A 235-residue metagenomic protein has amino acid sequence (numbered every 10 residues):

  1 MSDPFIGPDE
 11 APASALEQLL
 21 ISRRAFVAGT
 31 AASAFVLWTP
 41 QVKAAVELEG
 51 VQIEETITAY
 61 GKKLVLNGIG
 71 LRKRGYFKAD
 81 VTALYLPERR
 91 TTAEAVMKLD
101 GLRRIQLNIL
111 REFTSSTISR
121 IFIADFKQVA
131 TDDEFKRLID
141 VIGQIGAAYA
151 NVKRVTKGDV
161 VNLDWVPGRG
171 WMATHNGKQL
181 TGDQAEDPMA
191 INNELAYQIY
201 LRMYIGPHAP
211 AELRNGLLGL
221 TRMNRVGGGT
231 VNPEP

Functional and structural regions predicted by a protein language model:
M1-I21, T30-V36: N-terminal secretory signal peptides
A45-M97: N-terminal secretory signal peptides
V65, A83-Y85, R104-N108, M172: Soluble periplasmic/extracytoplasmic beta-strand elements of cell-envelope proteins
R90, A95-N162, V166: Mid-length scaffold segments of soluble, non-membrane domains
H175-G177: Short strand-turn-strand beta-turns centered on an Asx-Gly dipeptide
D183-A211: Flexible glycine-rich active-site/ligand-binding loops centered on an Asp-His dyad
E212-P235: Cysteine/selenocysteine-centered motifs that mediate thiol-based redox chemistry or coordinate metal-sulfur cofactors
